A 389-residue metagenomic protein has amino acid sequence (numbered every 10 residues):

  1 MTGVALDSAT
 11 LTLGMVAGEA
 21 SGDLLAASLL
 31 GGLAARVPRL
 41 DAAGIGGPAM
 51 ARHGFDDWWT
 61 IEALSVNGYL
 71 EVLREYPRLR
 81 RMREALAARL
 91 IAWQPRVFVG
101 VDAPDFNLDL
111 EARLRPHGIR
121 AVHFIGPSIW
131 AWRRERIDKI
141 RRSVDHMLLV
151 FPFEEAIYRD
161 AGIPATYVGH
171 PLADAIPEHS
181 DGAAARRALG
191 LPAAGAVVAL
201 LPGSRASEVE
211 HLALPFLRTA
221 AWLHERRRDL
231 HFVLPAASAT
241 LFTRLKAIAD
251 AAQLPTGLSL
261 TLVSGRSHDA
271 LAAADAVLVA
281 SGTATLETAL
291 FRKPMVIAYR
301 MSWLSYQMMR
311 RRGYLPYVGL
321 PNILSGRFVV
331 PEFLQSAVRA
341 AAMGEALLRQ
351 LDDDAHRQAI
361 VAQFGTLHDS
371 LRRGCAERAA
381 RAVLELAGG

Functional and structural regions predicted by a protein language model:
M1-G389: Nucleotide-activated sugar donor-binding and catalytic core shared by glycosyltransferases and related lipid-linked
